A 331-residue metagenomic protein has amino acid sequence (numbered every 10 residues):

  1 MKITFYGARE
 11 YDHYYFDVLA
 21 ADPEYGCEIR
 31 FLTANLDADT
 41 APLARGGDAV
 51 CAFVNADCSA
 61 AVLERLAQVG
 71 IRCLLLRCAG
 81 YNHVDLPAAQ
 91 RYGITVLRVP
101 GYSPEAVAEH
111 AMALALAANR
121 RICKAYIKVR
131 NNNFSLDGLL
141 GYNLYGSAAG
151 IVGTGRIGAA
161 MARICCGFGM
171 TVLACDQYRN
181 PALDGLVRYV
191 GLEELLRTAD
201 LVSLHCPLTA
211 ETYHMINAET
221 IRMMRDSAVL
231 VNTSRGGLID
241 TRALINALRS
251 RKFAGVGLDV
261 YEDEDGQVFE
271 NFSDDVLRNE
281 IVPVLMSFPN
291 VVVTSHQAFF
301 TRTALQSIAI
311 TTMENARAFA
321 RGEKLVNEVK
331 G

Functional and structural regions predicted by a protein language model:
M1-L97, N217: An N-terminal-biased, well-structured beta-alpha scaffold segment characteristic of Rossmann-like dinucleotide-binding
V54-N55, D200, C206-L208, S234-R235 (+1 more regions): Short glycine-/small-residue-rich Rossmann-like dinucleotide-binding loops
Q68-C73, Y92-I94, M170, D226-A228 (+1 more regions): A short helix->loop->beta-strand "cap" motif at the edges of active sites that frequently abuts
Y92-A148, A160-R163, C175: Phosphate-binding beta-alpha-beta segment of Rossmann-like dinucleotide-binding domains, i.e., the NAD(P)
D137-D226: Rossmann-like dinucleotide/phosphate-binding beta-alpha-beta segment
S227, R235-G331: Rossmann-like dinucleotide-binding domain for NAD(H)/NADP(H)
V231: Glycine-rich nucleotide-phosphate-binding loops and adjacent flexible coil segments
